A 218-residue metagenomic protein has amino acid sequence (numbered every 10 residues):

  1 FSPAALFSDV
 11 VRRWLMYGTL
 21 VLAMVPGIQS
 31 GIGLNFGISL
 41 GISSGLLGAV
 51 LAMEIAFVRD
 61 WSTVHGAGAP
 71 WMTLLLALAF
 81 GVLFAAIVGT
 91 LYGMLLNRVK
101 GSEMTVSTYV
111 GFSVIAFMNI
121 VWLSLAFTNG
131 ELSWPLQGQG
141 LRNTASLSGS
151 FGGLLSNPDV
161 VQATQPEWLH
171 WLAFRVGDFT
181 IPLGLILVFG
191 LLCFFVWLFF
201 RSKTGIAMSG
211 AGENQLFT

Functional and structural regions predicted by a protein language model:
A4-R12, H65-L74, W171-L185: Interfacial loop-to-helix junctions that mark the boundaries of transmembrane helices in multi-pass membrane
A5-R59, A86-T90, M94-M104: Single transmembrane alpha-helix segments in multi-pass membrane proteins
R12-R13, A77-F84, T180, C193: Alpha-helical transmembrane segments of multi-pass integral membrane proteins
G27, V58-G66, S124-L132: A cytosolic-side transmembrane-helix exit/cap motif
S44-V50, Y109-M118: Small-residue-rich segments of transmembrane alpha-helices in multi-pass membrane proteins, especially helix faces
R59-I115: Alpha-helical transmembrane segments within multi-pass membrane transporters and channels
V114-F200: Transmembrane helix-bundle core of multi-pass membrane transporters and related energy-transducing complexes
F194-T218: Membrane-helix/interface signature in polytopic inner-membrane proteins
